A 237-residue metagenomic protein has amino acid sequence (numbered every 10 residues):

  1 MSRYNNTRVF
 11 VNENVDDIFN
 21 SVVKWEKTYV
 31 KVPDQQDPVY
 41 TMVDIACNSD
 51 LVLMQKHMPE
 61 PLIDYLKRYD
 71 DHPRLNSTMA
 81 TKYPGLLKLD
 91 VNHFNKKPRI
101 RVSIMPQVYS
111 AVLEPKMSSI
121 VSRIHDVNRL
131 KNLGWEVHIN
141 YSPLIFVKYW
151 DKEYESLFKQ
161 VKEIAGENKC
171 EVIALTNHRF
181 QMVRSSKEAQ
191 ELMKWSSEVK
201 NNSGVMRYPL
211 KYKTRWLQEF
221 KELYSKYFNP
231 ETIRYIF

Functional and structural regions predicted by a protein language model:
S2-R101: Conserved Radical SAM active-site core
W25-V32, K88-H93, I120-L133, F220: Structured alpha-helical segments in the cores of large, soluble enzyme domains
K27-D37, K67-N76, N128-E136, E163-C170 (+1 more regions): Secondary-structure boundary elements
Y40-D44, N76-T78, K97-R101, E136-N140 (+2 more regions): Structural preference for beta-strand elements that scaffold enzyme active sites
I45-L53, P84-K88, P98-M117, P143-K148 (+2 more regions): Conserved radical SAM core fold
P61-Y65, S122-V127, E153-V161, W216 (+1 more regions): A general structural detector for well-ordered alpha-helical segments in enzyme core domains, enriched
T78, F146-K159: Active-site glycine- and acidic-residue-rich loops that bind and position anionic ligands or nucleotide-like cofactors
K159-F237: Auxiliary Fe-S-binding modules of radical SAM enzymes
